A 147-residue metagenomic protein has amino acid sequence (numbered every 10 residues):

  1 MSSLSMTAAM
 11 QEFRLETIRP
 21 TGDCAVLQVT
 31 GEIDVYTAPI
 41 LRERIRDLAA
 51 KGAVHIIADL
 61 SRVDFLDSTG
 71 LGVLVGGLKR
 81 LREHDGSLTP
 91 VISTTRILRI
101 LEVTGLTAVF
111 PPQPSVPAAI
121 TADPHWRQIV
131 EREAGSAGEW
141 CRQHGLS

Functional and structural regions predicted by a protein language model:
M1-E12, I120-S147: Intrinsically disordered or compositionally simple regulatory linkers and C-terminal tails in signal-transduction
S2-E43: STAS-typified acidic loop motif
T21-G22, S61, S93, P117: Conserved catalytic submotifs in the C-terminal HATPase_c
D23, G52-V54, G86, A137-W140: Short coil/turn segments at beta-strand junctions that form active-site/ligand-binding loops
V35-F110: Amphipathic alpha-helical interaction surfaces in cytosolic regulatory modules
I57, P90, P117, R132-G135: Sparse recognition of residues in long alpha-helices and their boundaries
P111-A119: Short acidic-hydrophobic, aromatic-tinged amphipathic segments that line or gate anion-handling sites
